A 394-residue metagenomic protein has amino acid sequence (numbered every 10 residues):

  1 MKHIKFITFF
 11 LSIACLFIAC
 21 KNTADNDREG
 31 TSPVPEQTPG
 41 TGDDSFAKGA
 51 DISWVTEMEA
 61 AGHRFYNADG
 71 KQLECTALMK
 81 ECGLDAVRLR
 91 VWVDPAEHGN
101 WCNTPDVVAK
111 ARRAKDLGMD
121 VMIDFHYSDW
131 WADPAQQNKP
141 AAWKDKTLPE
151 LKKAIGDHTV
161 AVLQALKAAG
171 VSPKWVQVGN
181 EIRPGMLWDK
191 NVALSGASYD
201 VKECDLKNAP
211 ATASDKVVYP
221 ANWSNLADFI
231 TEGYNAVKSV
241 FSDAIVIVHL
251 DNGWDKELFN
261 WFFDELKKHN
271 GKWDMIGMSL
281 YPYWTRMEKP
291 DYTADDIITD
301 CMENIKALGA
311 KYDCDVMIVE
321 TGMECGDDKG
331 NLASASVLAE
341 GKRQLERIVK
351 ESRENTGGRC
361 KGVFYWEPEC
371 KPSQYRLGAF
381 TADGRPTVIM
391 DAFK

Functional and structural regions predicted by a protein language model:
M1-T8: Bacterial N-terminal signal peptides that target proteins for export
L16-A19: C-terminal motif of bacterial Sec signal peptides marking the signal peptidase cleavage site
K21-A24: Bacterial signal peptide processing site
P39-L78: Boundary/entry segment of secreted carbohydrate-active catalytic domains
A50, M79, D124, V176 (+3 more regions): Conserved, mostly hydrophobic/aromatic
A60-R64, A193-S198, D205, D300-E303 (+3 more regions): Aromatic-rich peripheral "rim/lid" segments of glycoside hydrolase catalytic domains that contact and position glycan
D69, L73-T76, K80, F241-V246 (+3 more regions): Glycoside hydrolase catalytic-domain groove-lining segments
A77-N222, L226-V246, D251-G253, C325-G330: Substrate-binding cleft and catalytic face of glycoside hydrolase catalytic domains, especially the flexible beta-alpha
